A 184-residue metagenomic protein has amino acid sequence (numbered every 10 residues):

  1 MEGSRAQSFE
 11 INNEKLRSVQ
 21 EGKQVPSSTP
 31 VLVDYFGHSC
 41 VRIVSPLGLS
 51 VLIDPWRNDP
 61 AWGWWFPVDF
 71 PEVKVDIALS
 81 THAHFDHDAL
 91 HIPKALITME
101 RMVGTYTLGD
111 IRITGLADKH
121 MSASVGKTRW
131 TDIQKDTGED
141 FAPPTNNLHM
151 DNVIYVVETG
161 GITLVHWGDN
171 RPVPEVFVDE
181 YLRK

Functional and structural regions predicted by a protein language model:
S4-I77, L96-R183: Core dinuclear metal-dependent hydrolase active-site scaffold
A61, H87-A89: Glycine/Thr-rich phosphate-binding loops of Rossmann-like dinucleotide-binding domains
V75-F85: Metallo-beta-lactamase
A89-A95: Metal-dependent catalytic neighborhoods of phosphoester/phosphodiester hydrolases
